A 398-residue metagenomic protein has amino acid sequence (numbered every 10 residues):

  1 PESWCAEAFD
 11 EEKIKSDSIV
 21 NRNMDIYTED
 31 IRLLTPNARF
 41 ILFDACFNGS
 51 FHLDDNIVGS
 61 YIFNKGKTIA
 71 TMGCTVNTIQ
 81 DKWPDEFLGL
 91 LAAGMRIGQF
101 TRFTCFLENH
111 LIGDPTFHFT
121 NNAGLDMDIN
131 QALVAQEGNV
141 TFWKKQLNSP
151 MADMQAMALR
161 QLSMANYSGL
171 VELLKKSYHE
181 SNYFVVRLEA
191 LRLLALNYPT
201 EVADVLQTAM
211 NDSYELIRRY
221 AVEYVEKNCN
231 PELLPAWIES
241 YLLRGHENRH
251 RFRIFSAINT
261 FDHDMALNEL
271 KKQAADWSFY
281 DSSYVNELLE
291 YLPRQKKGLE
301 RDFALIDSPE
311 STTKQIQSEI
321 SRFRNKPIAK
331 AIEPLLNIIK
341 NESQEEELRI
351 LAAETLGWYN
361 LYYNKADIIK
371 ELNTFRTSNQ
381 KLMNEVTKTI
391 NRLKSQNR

Functional and structural regions predicted by a protein language model:
P1-D85: Catalytic cores of nucleophile-dependent amide-cleaving enzymes
D44-F47, G73-V76, T104, P115 (+7 more regions): Active-site proximal loops enriched in glycine and acidic residues that flank catalytic Cys/His/Asp and coordinate
G59-T68, D85-H110, E201, Y214-I217 (+4 more regions): C-terminal, active-site-flanking charged/polar segments
P84-S168, R187-E189: Caspase-like cysteine protease fold
Q131-A132, Q155-A165, V185-N197, R218-N230 (+5 more regions): Structural detector for internal amphipathic alpha-helices that build alpha-solenoid repeat scaffolds
Q136-Q146, Y167-Y178, P199-M210, N230-L242 (+5 more regions): Amphipathic alpha-helical scaffolding segments comprising HEAT/armadillo-like alpha-solenoid repeats
K144-N148, A156-R160, K175-H179, L188-R192 (+10 more regions): Amphipathic alpha-helical repeat scaffolds
P150-M151, N182-Y183, S213-Y214, G245-E247 (+4 more regions): Short inter-helical turns and helix N-cap capping residues of alpha-solenoid HEAT/ARM repeat scaffolds
